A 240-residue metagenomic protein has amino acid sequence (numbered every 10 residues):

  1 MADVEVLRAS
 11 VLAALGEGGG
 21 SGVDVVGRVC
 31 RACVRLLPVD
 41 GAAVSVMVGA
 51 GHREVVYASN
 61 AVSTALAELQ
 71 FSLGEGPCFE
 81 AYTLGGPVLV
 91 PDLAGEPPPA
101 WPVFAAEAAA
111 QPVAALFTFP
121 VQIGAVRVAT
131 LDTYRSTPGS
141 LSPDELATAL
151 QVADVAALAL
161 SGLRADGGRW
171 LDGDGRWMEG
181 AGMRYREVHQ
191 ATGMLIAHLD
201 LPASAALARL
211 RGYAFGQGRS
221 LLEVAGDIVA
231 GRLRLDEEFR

Functional and structural regions predicted by a protein language model:
M1-S72, Q151, G226-R240: Intrinsically disordered, low-complexity terminal regulatory regions
D3-V6, A157-A165, M183: Signal-transducing alpha-helical linker
A43, M47, S63-A100, A106-A114: Regulatory sensory and allosteric helical modules in signal-transduction proteins and certain transcription factors
L93, A129-G139, D144: Short beta-strand-to-loop transition segments that serve as allosteric relay/switch motifs in sensory/regulatory domains
A115-Q122: Short hydrophobic beta-strand micro-motif common in sensory/regulatory domains
L146-A157: Allosteric cytosolic regulatory segments
A165-R240: Signal-transducing coiled-coil/dimerization helices and immediately adjacent hinge/linker segments that couple sensory
